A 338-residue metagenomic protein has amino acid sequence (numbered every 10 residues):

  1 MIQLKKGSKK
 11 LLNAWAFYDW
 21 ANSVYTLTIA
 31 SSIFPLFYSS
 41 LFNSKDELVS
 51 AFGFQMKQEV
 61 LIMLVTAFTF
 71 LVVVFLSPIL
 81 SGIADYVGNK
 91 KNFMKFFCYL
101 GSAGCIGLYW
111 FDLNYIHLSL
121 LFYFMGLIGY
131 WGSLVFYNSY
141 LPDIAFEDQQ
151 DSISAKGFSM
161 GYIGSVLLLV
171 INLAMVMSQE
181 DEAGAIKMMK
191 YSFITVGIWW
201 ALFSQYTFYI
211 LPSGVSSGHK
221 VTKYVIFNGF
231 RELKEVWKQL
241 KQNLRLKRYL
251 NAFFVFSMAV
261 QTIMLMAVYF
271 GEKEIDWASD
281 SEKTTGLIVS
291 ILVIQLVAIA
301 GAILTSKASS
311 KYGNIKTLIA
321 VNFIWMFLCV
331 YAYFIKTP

Functional and structural regions predicted by a protein language model:
I2-N13, P212-N251: Juxtamembrane intracellular "pre-TM" segments in multi-pass secondary transporters
K6-K45, F124, N243-I263: Pair of pore-lining "gating" transmembrane helices in MFS-fold secondary transporters
I29-E59, L265-G286: Short amphipathic helix-loop junctions that connect adjacent transmembrane helices in Major Facilitator Superfamily/SLC
F75-N89, A300-N314: Helix-to-loop junctions at the C-terminal end of transmembrane segments in multipass secondary transporters
N92-G107, K316-Y331: Structural signature of the two symmetry-related core transmembrane helices
G104, Y115-S133, V255, P338: Hydrophobic core of transmembrane alpha-helices in multi-pass small-molecule transporters, especially MFS/SLC-type
S154-V176: Glycine-rich segments within core transmembrane alpha-helices of 12-TM secondary carriers
L168-M177, G197-S217: C-terminal membrane-cytosol helix-exit motif in multi-pass small-molecule transporters
